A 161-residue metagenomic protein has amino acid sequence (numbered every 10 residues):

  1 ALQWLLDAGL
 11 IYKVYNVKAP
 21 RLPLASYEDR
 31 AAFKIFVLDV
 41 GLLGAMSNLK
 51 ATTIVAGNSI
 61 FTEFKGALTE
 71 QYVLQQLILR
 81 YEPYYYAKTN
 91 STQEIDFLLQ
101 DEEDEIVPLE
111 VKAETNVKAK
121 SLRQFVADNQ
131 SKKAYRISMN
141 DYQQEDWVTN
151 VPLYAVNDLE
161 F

Functional and structural regions predicted by a protein language model:
A1-D101: Accessory nucleic acid-recognition modules appended to NTPase machines
Y15, D101, E110-A113, S138: Active-site proximal loops enriched in glycine and acidic residues that flank catalytic Cys/His/Asp and coordinate
L74, I78, L98, E110-K112 (+1 more regions): Generic hydrophobic alpha-helical scaffold/packing signal
Y85-Y86, P108-V111: Short catalytic-loop micro-motif centered on adjacent basic/acidic residues
E105-V107, K133: Structural motif
A113-L153: Catalytic cores of nucleic-acid endonucleases
P152-F161: C-terminal helix of von Willebrand factor
